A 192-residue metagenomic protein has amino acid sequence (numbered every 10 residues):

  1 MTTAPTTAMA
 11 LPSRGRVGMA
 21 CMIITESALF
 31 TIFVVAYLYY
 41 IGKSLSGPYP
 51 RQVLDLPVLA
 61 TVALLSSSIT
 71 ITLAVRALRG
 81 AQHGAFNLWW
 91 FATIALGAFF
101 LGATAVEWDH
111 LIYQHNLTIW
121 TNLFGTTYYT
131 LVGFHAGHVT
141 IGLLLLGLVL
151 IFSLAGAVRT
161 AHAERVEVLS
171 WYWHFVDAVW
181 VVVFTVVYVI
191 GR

Functional and structural regions predicted by a protein language model:
M1-R192: ...captures the hydrophobic TM-helix bundle architecture rather than a specific catalytic motif, and can also fire on
